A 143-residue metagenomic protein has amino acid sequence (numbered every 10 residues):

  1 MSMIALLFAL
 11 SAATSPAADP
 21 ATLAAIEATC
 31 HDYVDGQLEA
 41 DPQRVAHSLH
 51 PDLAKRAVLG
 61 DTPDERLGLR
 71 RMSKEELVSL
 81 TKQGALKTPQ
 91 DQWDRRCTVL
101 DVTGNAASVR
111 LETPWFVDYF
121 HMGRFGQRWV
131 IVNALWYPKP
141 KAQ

Functional and structural regions predicted by a protein language model:
M3-A5, A107: Long alpha-helical scaffolds
I4, L10-Q43, H47, P51: Short, low-complexity N-terminal intrinsically disordered segments enriched in polar/charged residues
P51, G104-N105, Q127-R128: Beta-strand-connecting loop/turn residues
A54-L59, L67-F116: Surface-exposed, charged secondary-structure patches
K55, T62, P138-P140: Flexible, glycine-rich phosphate/dinucleotide-binding loops and adjacent beta-alpha linkers at cofactor/substrate
L59-D61, G126: Solvent-exposed strand-loop boundary residues in beta-sheet-rich modules
E65, L69, W129-V132: Tryptophan-centered short beta-strand motifs
S108-R110, V117-A142: Short beta-strand edge/turn micro-motifs at domain boundaries
